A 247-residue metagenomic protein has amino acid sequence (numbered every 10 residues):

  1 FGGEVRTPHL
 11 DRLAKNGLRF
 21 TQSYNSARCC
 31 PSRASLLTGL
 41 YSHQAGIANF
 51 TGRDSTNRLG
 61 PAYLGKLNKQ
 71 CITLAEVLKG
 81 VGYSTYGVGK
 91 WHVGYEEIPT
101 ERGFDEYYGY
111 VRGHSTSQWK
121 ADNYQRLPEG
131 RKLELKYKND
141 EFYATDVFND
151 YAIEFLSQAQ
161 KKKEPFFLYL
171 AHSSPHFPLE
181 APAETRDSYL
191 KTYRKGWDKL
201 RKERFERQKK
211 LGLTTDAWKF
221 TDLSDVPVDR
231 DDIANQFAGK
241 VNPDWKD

Functional and structural regions predicted by a protein language model:
F1-D247: Formylglycine-dependent sulfatase
